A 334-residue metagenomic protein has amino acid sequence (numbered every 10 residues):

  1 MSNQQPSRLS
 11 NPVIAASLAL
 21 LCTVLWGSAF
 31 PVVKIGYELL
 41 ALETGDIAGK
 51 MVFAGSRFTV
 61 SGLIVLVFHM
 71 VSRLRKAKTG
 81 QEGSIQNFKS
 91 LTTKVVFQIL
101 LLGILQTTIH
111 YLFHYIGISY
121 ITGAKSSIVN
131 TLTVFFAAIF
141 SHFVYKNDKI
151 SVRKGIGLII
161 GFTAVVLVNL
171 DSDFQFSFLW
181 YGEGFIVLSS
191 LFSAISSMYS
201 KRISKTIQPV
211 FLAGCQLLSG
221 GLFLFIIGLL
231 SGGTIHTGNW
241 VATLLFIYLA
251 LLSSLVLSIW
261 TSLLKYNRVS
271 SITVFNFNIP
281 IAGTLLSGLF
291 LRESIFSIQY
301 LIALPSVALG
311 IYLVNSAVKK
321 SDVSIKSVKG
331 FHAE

Functional and structural regions predicted by a protein language model:
S2-G55, F176-R202, L245-F246, L251 (+2 more regions): Glycine-/small-residue-enriched transmembrane alpha-helix faces in small-molecule transporters and effluxers
L21, L25-G45, V60, Y111-I121 (+4 more regions): Juxtamembrane C-cap of transmembrane helices in multi-pass membrane transport proteins
G27, P31, T59, G103-T108 (+7 more regions): Hydrophobic/small/kink-forming positions within alpha-helical transmembrane segments of polytopic membrane proteins
G36, F53, G117, T122 (+9 more regions): Hydrophobic/aromatic residues within transmembrane alpha-helices of multi-pass small-molecule transporters
L39, E43-Q106, F136-F140, I160 (+2 more regions): Transmembrane alpha-helices of multi-pass small-molecule transport proteins
S56, T107, K125-L132, Y199-L222 (+1 more regions): Helix-helix packing/entry segments at the starts of transmembrane helices
V65, F140, I150-D171, L224 (+3 more regions): Hydrophobic transmembrane alpha-helices of multi-pass small-molecule transport proteins
S72-K76, Q81-S126, L167, L249-N267: Specific transmembrane alpha-helical segments of multi-pass solute transporters/efflux pumps, especially DMT/EamA
